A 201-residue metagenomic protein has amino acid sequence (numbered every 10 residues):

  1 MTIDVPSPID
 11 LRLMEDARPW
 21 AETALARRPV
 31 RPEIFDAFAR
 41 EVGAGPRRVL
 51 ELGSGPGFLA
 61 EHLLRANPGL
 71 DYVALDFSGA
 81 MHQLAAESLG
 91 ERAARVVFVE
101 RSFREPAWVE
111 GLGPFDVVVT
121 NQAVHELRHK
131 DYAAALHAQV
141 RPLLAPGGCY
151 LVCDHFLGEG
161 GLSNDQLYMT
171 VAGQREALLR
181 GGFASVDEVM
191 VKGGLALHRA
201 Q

Functional and structural regions predicted by a protein language model:
M1-G43: Conserved class I S-adenosyl-L-methionine
P56-N67: Conserved SAM-binding loop of SAM-dependent methyltransferases across substrates and taxa, primarily the Class I
D71-D76: Conserved SAM-binding motif I beta-strand of class I
S78-A80: Conserved SAM/SAH-binding beta-strand->alpha-helix loop
A85-A86: Conserved SAM-binding loop
V109-V118: A short acidic, Gly/Pro-enriched loop at the edge of an enzyme's catalytic core that lines a small-molecule cofactor
L127-Q139: A short, conserved alpha-helix within the catalytic core of class I
C149-H198: C-terminal alpha-helical "lid/dimerization" subdomain adjacent to the S-adenosyl-L-methionine
